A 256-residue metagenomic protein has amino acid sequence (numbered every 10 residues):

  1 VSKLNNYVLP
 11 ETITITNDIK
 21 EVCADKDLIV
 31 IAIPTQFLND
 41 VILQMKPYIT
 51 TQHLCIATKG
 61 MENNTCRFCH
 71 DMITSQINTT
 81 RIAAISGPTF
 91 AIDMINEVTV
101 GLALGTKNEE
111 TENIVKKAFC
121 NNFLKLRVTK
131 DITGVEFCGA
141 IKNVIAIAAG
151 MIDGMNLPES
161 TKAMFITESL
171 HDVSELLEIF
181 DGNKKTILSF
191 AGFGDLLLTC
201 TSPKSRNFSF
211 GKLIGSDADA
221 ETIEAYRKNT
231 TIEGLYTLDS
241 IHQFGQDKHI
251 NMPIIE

Functional and structural regions predicted by a protein language model:
V1-V8: Glycine-rich phosphate-binding loop and adjoining beta1-alpha1-beta2 segment of Rossmann-like nucleotide-binding folds
L9-P10, T16-A24, L28-T99, V115-K117: Rossmann-like NAD(P)(H) cofactor-binding subdomain of soluble oxidoreductases
T16, A32-T35, N39, Y48 (+15 more regions): Electropositive phosphate-/nucleotide-binding environments in soluble metabolic enzymes
A24-D25, I141, F193: Alpha-helix C-terminal capping/helix-to-coil transition sites in glycosyltransferase folds
I29, L54, L102-A103, K125 (+1 more regions): Short, well-ordered beta-strand core segments
F37, Y48, S75-T80, T99-K185: Internal alpha-helical scaffold of NAD(P)-dependent oxidoreductase catalytic cores
A149-D153, E178-L188, G192-E256: NAD(P)-dependent Rossmann-like dehydrogenase/reductase catalytic/cofactor-binding core
